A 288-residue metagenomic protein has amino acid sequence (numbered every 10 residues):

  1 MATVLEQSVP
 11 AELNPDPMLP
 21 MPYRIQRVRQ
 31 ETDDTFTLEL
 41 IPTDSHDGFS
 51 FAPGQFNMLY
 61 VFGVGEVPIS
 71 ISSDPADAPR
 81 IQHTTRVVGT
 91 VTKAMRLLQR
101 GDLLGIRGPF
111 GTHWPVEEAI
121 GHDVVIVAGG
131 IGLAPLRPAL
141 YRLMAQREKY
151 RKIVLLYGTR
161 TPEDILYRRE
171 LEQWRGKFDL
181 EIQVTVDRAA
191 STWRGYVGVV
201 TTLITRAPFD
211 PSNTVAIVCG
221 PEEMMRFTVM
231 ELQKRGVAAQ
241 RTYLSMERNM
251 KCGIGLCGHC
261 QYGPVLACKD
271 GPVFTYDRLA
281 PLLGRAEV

Functional and structural regions predicted by a protein language model:
T3, T90-K251: FNR/FR-type flavoprotein reductase catalytic core
E6-D102, R160-T161: Ferredoxin-reductase
G63-E66, R107-H113, A286: Short, charged beta-turn/beta-strand-edge "cap" motif at the junction between a beta-strand and an adjacent loop
E223, E247-P272: Local cysteine-cluster metal-coordination motifs and their immediate loop/turn environment, predominantly Fe-S cluster
G263-V288: Non-heme iron-sulfur electron-transfer modules
